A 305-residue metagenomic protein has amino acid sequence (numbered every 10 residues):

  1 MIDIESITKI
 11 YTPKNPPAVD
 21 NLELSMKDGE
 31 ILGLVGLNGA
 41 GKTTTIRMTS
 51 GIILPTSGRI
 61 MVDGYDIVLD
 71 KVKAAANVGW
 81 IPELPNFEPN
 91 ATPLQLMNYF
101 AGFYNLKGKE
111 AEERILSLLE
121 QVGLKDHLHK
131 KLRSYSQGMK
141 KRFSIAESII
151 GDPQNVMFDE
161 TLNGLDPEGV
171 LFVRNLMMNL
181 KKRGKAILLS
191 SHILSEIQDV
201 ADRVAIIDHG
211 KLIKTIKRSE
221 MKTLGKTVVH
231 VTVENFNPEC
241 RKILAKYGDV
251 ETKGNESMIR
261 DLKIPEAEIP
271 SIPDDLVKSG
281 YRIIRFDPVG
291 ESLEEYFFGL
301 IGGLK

Functional and structural regions predicted by a protein language model:
M1-I4, K9-N21, D28, K71: A short, flexible loop at the N-terminus of ABC-type nucleotide-binding domains that lies
L37-G41: Walker A (P-loop) phosphate-binding loop of ABC-type ATPase nucleotide-binding domains
S50: Helix-to-loop junction immediately C-terminal to a conserved catalytic motif
G58-L69, K73-A74: Conserved ABC transporter NBD signature motif
N98, G102, K109-H127: Conserved ABC ATPase "signature" region
V156-E160: Catalytic Walker B motif of ABC-type/P-loop ATPase nucleotide-binding domains
R174-D261: ABC transporter nucleotide-binding domain
